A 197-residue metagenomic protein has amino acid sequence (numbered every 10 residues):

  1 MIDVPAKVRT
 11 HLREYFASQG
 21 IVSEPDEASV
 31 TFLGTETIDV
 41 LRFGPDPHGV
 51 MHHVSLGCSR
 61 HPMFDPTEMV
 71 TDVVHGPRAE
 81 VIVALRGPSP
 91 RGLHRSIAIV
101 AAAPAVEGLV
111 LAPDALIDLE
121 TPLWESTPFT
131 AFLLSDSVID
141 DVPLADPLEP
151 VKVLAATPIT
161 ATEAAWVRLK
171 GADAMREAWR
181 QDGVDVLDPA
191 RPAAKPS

Functional and structural regions predicted by a protein language model:
M1-R78, I82-S197: Acidic, proline/glycine-rich low-complexity IDRs
